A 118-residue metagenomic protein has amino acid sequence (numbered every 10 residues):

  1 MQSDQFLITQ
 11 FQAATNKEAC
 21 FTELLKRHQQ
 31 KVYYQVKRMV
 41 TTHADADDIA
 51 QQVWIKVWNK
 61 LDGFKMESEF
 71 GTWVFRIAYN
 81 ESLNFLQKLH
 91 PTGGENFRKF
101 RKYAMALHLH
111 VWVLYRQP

Functional and structural regions predicted by a protein language model:
M1, Q5-F6, T92-P118: Internal acidic/polar
M1-Q30: N-terminal module of bacterial RNA polymerase sigma factors
L7, C20-F21, I49, F70 (+1 more regions): Hydrophobic side chains within well-formed alpha-helices
A14-E23, Y33-Q52: Short, charged helix-capping/linker segments at alpha-helix termini
Y34, D48-I55, S68-N80: Structural recognition of an alpha-helix C-terminal capping motif at a helix-to-coil junction
H43, D47, L61-E67, G71 (+1 more regions): A short, glycine- and basic residue-enriched loop/turn that sits immediately adjacent to a domain's principal
G63-M66, Y79-N96: Arg/Lys-rich amphipathic alpha helix in sigma70-family domain 2
